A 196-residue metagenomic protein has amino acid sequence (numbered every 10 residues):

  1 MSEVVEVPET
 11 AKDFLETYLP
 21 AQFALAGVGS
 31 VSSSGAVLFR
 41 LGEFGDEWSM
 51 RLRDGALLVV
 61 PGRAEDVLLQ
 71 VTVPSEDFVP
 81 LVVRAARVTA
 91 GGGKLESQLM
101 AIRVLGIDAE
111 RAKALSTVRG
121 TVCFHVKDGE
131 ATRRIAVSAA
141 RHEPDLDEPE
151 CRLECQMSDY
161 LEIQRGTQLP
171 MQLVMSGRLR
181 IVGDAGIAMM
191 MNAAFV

Functional and structural regions predicted by a protein language model:
M1-V196: Feature captures hydrophobic
